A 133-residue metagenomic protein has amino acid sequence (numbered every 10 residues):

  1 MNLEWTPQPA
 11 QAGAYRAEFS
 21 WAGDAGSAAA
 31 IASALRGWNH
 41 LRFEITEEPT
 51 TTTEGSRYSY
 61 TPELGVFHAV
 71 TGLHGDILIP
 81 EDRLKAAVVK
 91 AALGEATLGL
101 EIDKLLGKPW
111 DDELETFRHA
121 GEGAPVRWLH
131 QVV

Functional and structural regions predicted by a protein language model:
M1-W38: N-terminal interaction modules that seed assembly of large macromolecular complexes
G13, T50-T52, S59, I102 (+2 more regions): Alpha-helical protein-protein interaction elements
A28-F43, L73-K85: Short, surface-exposed, charge-dense and proline/glycine-enriched linear segments
S33-G55, T61: Conserved short beta-strand edge segments in small beta-sheet-based binding/regulatory domains
T51-I79: Short, low-order "capping/linker" segments at domain edges
H68-V133: Glycine-rich, aromatic-bearing surface loops/beta-hairpins
